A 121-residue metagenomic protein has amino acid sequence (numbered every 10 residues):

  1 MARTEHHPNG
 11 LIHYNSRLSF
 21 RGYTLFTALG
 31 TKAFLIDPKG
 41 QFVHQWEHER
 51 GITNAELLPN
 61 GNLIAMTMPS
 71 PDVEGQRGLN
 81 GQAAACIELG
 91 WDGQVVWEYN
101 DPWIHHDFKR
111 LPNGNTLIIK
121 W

Functional and structural regions predicted by a protein language model:
M1-W121: Histidine-/acidic-rich catalytic cores in large beta-rich domains
